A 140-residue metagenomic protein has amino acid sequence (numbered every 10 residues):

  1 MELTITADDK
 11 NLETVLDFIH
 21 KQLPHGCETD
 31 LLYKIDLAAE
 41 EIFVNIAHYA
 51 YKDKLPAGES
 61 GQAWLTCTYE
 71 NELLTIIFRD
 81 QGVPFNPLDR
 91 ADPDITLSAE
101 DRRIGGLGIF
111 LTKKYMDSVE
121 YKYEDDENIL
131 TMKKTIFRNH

Functional and structural regions predicted by a protein language model:
M1-L37: Bergerat-fold GHKL ATPase/HATPase_c domain
M1-T4, K113-H140: Flexible, glycine-/charge-rich segments associated with ATP-binding catalytic modules
D30-A57: Conserved ATP-binding N-box helix of the HATPase_c
P56-C67: A conserved short beta-strand within the histidine kinase catalytic ATPase domain
L74-I104: Glycine-rich/acidic phosphate-handling loop/turn and adjacent ATP-lid/helix of nucleotide-binding kinase/ATPase domains
D101-M116: Glycine-rich phosphate-binding loop
